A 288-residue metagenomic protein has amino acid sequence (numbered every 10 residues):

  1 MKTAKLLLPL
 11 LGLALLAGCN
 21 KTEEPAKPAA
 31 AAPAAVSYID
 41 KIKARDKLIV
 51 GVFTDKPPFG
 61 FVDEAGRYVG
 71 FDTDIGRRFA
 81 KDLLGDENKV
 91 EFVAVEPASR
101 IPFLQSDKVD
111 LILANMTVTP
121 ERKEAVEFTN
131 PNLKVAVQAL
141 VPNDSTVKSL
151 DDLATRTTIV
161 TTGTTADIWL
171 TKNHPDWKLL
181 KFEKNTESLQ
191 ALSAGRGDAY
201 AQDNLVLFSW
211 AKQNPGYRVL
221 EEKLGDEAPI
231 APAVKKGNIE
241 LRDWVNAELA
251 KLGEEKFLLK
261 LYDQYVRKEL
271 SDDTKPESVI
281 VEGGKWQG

Functional and structural regions predicted by a protein language model:
L15-G18: C-terminal motif of bacterial Sec signal peptides marking the signal peptidase cleavage site
N20, A31-A32, D74-D82, R156 (+3 more regions): Extended ligand-binding regions for polar small-molecule ligands
P28-I112: Extracytoplasmic small-molecule ligand-binding "clamshell" domains of the periplasmic binding protein/Venus flytrap
A35, V90-P102, S145, L180-Q190 (+2 more regions): Short helix-initiation/N-cap motifs at beta->coil->alpha
K47-V52, V69, L150-T164: Short loop->beta-strand "edge-of-pocket" segments that line small-molecule binding or catalytic clefts across diverse
T54, L133-V141, N204, F208-L249 (+1 more regions): Periplasmic-binding protein-like
R77, K89-D152: Acidic, polar ligand-binding/catalytic clefts
S99, M116-E124, W169-K172, T186 (+1 more regions): A ligand-binding cleft/hinge motif common to bilobed small-molecule-binding domains
